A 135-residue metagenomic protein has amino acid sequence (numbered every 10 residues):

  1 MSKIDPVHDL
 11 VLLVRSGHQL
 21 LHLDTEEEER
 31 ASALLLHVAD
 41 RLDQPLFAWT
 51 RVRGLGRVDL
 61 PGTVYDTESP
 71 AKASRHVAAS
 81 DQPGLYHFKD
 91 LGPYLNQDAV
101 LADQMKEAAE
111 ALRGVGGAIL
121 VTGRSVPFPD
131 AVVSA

Functional and structural regions predicted by a protein language model:
M1-A135: ATP/nucleotide-binding catalytic cores
